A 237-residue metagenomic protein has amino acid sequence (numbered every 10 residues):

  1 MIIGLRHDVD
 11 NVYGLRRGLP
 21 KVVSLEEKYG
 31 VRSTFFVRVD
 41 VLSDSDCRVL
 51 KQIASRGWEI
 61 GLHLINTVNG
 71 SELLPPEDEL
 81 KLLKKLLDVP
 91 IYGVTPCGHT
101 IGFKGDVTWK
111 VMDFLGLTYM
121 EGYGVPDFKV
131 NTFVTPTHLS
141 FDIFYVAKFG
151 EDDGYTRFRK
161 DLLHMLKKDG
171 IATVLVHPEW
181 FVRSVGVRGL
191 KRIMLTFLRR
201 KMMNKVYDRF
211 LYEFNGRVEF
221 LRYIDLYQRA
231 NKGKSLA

Functional and structural regions predicted by a protein language model:
M1-V22, Y29-V31: Boundary/entry segment of secreted carbohydrate-active catalytic domains
I3-H7, S33-F35, I60-H63, Y92-V94 (+3 more regions): Hydrophobic faces of well-ordered beta-strands that scaffold small-molecule active sites in alpha/beta enzyme cores
R6-Y13, F36-V39, I65-S71, Y92 (+3 more regions): The substrate-binding groove and active-site-proximal loops of carbohydrate-active enzymes, especially glycoside
R17-V22, V41-Q52, Y123-K129, R157-D161: Alpha-helical scaffolding within the catalytic cores of extracellular/periplasmic polymer-degrading hydrolases
G18-V22, L73-L80, V107-K110, D152-L162 (+1 more regions): Well-ordered, non-membrane alpha-helical segments in soluble/globular domains
V23, E27-V107: Metal-dependent polysaccharide deacetylase catalytic core of the NodB/CE4 family, i.e., the active-site-bearing domain
E27, V176-A237: C-terminal domain-boundary segment and adjacent tail
V68-R159, F181-V182: Catalytic domains of cell-wall/extracellular-matrix polysaccharide-remodeling enzymes, centered on de-N-acetylation
